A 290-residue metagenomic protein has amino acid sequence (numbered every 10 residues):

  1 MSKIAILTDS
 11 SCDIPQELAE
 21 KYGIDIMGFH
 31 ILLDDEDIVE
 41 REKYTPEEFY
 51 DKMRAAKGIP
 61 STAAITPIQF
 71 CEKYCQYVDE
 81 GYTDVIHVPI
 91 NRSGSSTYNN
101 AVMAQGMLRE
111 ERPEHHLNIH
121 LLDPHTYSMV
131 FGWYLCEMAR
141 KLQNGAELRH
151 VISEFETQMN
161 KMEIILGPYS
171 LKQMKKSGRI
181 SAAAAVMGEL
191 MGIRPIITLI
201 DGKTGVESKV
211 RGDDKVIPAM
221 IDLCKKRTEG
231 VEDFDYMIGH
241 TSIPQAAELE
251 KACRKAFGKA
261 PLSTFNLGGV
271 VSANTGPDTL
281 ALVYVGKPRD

Functional and structural regions predicted by a protein language model:
K3, S11-A19, I24-D25, H30 (+5 more regions): Mixed-charge interfacial surface used for oligomerization/domain docking and macromolecular partner engagement
I4-Q69: N-terminal glycine-rich anion-binding loop in soluble enzyme alpha/beta folds
A5-L7, V85-H87, L267: Short glycine-aspartate micro-motif
E20, D79, P113: Anion (oxyanion) recognition and catalysis
M53-R54, V78, L142, K175: Hydrophobic residues in alpha-helical segments
A55, T83-H87, E111-L122, T264: Glycine/charged-rich beta-loop-alpha catalytic/anionic-binding loops adjacent to active sites
G58-I65, P89-S96, H125-T126: Short coil/turn segments at secondary-structure boundaries
Q69-A101, Q105-L108: N-terminal glycine-rich phosphate/adenylate-binding segment common to multiple enzyme folds
